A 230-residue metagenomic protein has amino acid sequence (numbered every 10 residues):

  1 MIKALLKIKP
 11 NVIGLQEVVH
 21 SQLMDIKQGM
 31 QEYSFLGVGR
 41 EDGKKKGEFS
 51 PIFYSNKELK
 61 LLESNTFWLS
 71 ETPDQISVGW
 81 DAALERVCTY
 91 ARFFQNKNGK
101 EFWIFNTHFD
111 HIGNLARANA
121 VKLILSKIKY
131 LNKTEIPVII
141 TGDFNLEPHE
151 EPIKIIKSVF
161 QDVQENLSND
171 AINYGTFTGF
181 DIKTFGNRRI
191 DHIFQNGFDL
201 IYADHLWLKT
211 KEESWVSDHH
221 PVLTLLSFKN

Functional and structural regions predicted by a protein language model:
M1-I26, F53, A91, K100-T107 (+3 more regions): Active-site beta-strand/loop signature of hydrolases that rely on acidic residues for catalysis
V12-W103, H205-L206: Structured beta-strand-rich core segments of catalytic domains in phosphoester-bond hydrolases
L15-H20, K46, L84, N114-V121 (+2 more regions): Solvent-exposed, acidic/flexible segments
Q31, G47-F49, E85-T89, K100 (+5 more regions): Residues that flank catalytic or metal-binding motifs in active/ligand-binding sites
R40-G43, D110-I112, N145-L146: Short histidine/acidic/glycine/proline-rich micro-motifs that form metal- and phosphate-coordinating active-site loops
N106-D110, W207: Short, histidine-centered active-site or binding-site loop motifs used for metal coordination, general acid-base
L115, N119, K129-V138, N145-N230: Metal-dependent phosphoester-hydrolase catalytic domains
